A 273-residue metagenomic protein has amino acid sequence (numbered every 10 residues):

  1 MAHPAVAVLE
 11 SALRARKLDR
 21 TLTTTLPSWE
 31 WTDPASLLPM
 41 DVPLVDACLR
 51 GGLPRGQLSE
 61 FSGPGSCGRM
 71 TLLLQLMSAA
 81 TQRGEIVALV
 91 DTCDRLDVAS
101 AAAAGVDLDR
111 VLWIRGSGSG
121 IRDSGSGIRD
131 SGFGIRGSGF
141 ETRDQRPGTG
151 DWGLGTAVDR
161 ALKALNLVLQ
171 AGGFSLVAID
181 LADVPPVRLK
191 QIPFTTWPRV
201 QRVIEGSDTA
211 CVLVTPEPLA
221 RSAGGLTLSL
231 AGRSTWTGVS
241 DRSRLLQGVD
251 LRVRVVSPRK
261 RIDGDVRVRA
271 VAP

Functional and structural regions predicted by a protein language model:
M1-L89, A103-V106, R122, R129 (+4 more regions): Detector for small/aliphatic-rich hydrophobic stretches
M1-R20, R221, R233-P273: C-terminal regions of RecA-like/P-loop NTPase motor modules
L26, Q75, R83-V187: Conserved inter-motif catalytic segment of the P-loop NTP-binding fold
Q82, N166-Q170, T196-L219: Substrate-engagement module of ASCE P-loop NTPases
G84-E85, D107-R110, F174, S207-A210 (+2 more regions): Short glycine-/polar-rich loops that comprise or flank the Walker A/P-loop and associated switch/sensor motifs
L96-A101, L213-A231: Glycine-rich, charge-decorated loop segments at or immediately adjacent to ligand/cofactor-binding or catalytic sites
A157, K190-W197: Substrate-gripping "pore-loop 1 plus following alpha2 helix"
V184-L189, L219-S222: Short, solvent-exposed loop/turn segments at secondary-structure junctions
